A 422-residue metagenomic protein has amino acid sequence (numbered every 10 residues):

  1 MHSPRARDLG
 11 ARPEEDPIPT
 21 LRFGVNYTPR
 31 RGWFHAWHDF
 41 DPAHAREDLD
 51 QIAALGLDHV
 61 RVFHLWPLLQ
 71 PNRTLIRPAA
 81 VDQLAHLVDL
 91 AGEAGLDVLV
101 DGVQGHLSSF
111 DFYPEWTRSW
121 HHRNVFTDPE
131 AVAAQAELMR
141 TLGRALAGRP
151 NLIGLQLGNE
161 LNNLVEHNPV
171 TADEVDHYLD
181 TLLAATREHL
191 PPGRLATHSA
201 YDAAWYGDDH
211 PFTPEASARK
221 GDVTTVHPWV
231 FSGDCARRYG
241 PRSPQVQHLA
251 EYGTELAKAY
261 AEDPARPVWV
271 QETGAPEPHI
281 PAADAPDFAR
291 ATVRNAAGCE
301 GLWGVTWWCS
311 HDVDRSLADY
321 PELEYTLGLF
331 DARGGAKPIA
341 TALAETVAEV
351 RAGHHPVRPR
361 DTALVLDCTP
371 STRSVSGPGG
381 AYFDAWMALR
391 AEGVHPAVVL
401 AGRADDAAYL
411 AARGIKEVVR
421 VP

Functional and structural regions predicted by a protein language model:
H2-G221, D263, V305: Active-site mouth of glycoside hydrolases
F40, R238-Q245, D284-F288: Short, surface-exposed loop/helix-turn segments at secondary-structure junctions that function as lids/hinges flanking
I76-L84, H248-Y252, A285-A291: Charged helix-capping and loop-helix junction motifs
P114-V125, R237-S243, Y320-L327: Short glycine/proline- and charge-enriched loop/turn segments that cap or connect secondary-structure elements
H122-A133, R242-Y252, G328-R333: A short acidic, glycine-rich active-site loop that binds or catalyzes chemistry on phosphate/adenosine moieties
Q135, C299-P422: Aromatic-rich peripheral "rim/lid" segments of glycoside hydrolase catalytic domains that contact and position glycan
P192-P278: Glycoside hydrolase catalytic-domain groove-lining segments
H279-V293, L317-E324: Histidine/acidic-residue-rich catalytic or RNA/ligand-binding cores of hydrolases and nuclease-related proteins
